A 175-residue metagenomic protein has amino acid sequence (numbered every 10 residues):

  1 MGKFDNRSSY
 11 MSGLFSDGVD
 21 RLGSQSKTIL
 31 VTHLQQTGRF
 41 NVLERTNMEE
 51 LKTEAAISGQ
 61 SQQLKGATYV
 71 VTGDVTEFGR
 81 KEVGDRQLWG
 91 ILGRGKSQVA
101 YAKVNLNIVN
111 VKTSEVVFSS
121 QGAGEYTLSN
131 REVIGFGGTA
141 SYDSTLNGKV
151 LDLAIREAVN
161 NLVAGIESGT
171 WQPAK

Functional and structural regions predicted by a protein language model:
M1-A55, L128, I134-K175: A structural "domain/chain start" motif
Q25-K27, Q35-Q36, Q60-Q63, Q87 (+3 more regions): Residue-identity detector for glutamine
L43, V117-F118: Short beta-strand segments at enzyme active-site cores
T46, S120-A123: Short hydrophobic alpha-helix segments
L51-V117, T127-S141: Surface-exposed short loop/turn segments
T113, S119-Q121, V159: Gram-negative outer-membrane beta-barrel domains
